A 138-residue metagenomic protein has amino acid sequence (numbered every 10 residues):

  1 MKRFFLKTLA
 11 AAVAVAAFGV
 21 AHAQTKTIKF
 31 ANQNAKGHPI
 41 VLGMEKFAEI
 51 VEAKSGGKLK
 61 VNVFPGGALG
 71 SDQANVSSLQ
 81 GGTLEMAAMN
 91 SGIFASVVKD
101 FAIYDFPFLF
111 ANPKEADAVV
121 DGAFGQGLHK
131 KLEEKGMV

Functional and structural regions predicted by a protein language model:
M1-A10: Bacterial N-terminal signal peptides that target proteins for export
V15-A23: Sec/Tat signal peptide C-region and signal peptidase I cleavage site
K29-A31, N62, A87: Short, well-ordered beta-strand segments
K29-K46, G66-S71: Extracytoplasmic "Venus flytrap"
G37-N62, G122-A123: Short, polar/charged alpha-helical segment
E49, E85, N90-V138: Contiguous mixed-secondary-structure segments that line small-molecule binding/active-site clefts of soluble domains
G57-K60, N75-M89: Alpha-to-beta junction loops
